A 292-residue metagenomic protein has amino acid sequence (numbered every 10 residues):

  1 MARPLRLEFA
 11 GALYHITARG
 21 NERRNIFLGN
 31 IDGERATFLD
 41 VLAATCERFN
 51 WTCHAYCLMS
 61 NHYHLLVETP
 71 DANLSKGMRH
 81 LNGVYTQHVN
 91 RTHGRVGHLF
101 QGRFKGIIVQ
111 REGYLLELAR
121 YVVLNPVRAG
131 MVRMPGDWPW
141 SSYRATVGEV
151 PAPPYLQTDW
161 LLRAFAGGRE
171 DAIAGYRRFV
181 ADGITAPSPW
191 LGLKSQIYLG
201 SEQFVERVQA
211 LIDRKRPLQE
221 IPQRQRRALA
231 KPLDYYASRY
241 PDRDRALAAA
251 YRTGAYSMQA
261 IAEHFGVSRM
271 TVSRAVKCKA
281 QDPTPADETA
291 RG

Functional and structural regions predicted by a protein language model:
M1-S60, E68-G292: Short Pro-Cys-Gly-centered "Cys-loop" motif that presents a nucleophilic cysteine in a tight turn
